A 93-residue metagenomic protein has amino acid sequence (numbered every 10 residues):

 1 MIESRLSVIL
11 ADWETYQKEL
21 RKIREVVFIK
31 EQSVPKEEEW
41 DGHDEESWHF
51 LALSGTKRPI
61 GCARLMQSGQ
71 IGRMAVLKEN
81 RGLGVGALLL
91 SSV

Functional and structural regions predicted by a protein language model:
M1-E39, D44, H49, S54-R58: Short amphipathic alpha-helix that is part of the acyltransferase structural core
E37, L65, V76, L88-L90: Short, electropositive, low-hydrophobicity segments enriched in small/polar residues
L51, K57-A75: Conserved beta-strand in the GNAT
M74-G82: A short, internal acetyl-CoA/4′-phosphopantetheine-binding micro-motif in the GNAT/acyltransferase core
G82-V93: Conserved acetyl-CoA-binding loop-helix of GNAT-fold acetyltransferases
